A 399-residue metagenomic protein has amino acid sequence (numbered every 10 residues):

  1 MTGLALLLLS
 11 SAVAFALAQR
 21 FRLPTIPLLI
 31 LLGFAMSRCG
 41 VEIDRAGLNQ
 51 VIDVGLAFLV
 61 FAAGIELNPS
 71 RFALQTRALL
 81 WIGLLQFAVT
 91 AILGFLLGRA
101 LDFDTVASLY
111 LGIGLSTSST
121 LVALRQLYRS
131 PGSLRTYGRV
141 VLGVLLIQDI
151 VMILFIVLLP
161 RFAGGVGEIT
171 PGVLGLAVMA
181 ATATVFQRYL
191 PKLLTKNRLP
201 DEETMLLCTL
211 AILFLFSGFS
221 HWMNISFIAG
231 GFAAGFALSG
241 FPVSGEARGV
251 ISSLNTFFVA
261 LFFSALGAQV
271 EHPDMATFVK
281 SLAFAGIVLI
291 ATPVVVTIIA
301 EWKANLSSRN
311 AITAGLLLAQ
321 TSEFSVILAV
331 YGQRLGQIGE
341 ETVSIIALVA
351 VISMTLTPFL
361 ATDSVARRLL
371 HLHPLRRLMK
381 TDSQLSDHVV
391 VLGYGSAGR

Functional and structural regions predicted by a protein language model:
M1-S396: Transmembrane helical cores of multi-pass secondary ion antiporters/exchangers
R399: Residues forming the Rossmann-fold NAD(P)(H) cofactor-binding site
